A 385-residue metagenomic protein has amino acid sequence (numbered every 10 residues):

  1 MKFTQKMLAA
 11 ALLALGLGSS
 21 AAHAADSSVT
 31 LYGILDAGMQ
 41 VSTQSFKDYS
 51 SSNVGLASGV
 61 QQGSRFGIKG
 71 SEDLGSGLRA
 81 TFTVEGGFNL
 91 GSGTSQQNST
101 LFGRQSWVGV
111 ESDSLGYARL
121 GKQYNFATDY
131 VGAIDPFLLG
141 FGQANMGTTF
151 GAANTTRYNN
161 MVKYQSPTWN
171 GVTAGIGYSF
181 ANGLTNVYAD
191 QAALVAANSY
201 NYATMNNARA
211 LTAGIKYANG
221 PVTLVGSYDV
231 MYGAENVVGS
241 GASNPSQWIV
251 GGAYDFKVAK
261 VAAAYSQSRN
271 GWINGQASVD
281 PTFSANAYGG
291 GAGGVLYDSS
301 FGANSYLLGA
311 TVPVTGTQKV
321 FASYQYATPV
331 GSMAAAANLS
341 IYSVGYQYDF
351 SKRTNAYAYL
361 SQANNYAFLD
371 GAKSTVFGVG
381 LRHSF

Functional and structural regions predicted by a protein language model:
M1-A25: Gram-negative bacterial Sec-dependent N-terminal signal peptides
G16, G67-K69, W107-V110, K163-Q165 (+7 more regions): Outer-membrane beta-barrel architecture
A25-S42, N53-L184, N207, K216-T223: Outer membrane beta-barrel
V29-A37, S76, A80-V84, A118 (+10 more regions): Transmembrane beta-strands of outer-membrane beta-barrel proteins
A37-T43, G86-L90, Y124-F126, Y178-N182 (+7 more regions): Transmembrane beta-strands of outer-membrane beta-barrel pores
Q62-F66, R104-V108, Y158-V162, R209-A213 (+4 more regions): Hydrophobic, lipid-facing positions within transmembrane beta-strands of outer-membrane proteins
N206-A208, T212-S343: Detector for outer-membrane/organellar transmembrane beta-barrel domains, recognizing the amphipathic beta-strand
F350, K373-F385: Outer-membrane beta-barrel "beta-signal"
